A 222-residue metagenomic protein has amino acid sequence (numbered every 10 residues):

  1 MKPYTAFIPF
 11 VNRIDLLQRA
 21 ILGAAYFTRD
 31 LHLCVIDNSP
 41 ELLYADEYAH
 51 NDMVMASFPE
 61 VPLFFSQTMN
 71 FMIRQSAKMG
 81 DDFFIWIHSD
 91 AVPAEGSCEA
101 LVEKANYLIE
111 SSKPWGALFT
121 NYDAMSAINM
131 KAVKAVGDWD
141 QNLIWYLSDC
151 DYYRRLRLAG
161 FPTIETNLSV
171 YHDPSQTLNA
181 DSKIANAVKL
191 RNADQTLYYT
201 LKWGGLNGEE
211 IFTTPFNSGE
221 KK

Functional and structural regions predicted by a protein language model:
M1-L22: N-proximal low-complexity "stem/linker" segments adjacent to membrane-targeting elements
R13, C150-K222: C-terminal catalytic/acceptor-binding lobe
L22-L31: Short, acidic, metal-binding catalytic loop of nucleotide-sugar glycosyltransferases
D30-P40, S57-P59: Short beta-strand/loop segment that forms part of the nucleotide-sugar
V35-D46, A91-V92: A conserved acidic beta->alpha catalytic loop
N70-F83: Active-site nucleotide-sugar/metal-binding loop of Leloir-type enzymes
D81-V92: Short beta-strand-to-loop acidic/aromatic patch adjacent to the donor-nucleotide binding site
G96-A117: Conserved donor-nucleotide/metal-binding helix-loop-beta segment in metal-dependent transferases, i.e., the alpha-helix
